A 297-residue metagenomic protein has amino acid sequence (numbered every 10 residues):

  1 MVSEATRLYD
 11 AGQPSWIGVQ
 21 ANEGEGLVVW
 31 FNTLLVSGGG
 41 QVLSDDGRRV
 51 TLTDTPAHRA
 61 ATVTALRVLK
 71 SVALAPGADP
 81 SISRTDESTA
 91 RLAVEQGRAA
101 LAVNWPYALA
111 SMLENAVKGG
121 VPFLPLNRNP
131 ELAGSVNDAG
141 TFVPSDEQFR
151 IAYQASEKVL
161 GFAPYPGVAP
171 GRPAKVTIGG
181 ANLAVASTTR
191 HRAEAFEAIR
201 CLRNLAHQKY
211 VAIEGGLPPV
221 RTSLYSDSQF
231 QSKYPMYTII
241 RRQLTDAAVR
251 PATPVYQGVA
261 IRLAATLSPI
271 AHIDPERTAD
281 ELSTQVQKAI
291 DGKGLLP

Functional and structural regions predicted by a protein language model:
V2-L8, G47-S83, Y165: Glycine-centered hinge/linker elements that transmit conformational signals in sensory and ligand-binding systems
V2-T51, G97-A99: Extracytoplasmic/periplasmic solute-binding protein
S3-L8, S88-R98, A102, A265 (+1 more regions): Short helices/loops that flank or line small-molecule/ion binding pockets
Y9-E23, N204-E214, A289-P297: Bilobed periplasmic-binding protein-like "clamshell/Venus-flytrap" ligand-binding domains
R67-R190: Extracytoplasmic/periplasmic substrate-binding proteins
A99, G180-G215: Bilobed periplasmic-binding protein/Venus flytrap-like ligand-binding cleft at the lobe interface of extracytoplasmic
E157-Y165, A212-A265: Long, aromatic- and glycine/proline-rich binding clefts that accommodate carbohydrate-like moieties
R242-P297: Conserved C-terminal helix/tail region of periplasmic/extracytoplasmic solute-binding proteins
